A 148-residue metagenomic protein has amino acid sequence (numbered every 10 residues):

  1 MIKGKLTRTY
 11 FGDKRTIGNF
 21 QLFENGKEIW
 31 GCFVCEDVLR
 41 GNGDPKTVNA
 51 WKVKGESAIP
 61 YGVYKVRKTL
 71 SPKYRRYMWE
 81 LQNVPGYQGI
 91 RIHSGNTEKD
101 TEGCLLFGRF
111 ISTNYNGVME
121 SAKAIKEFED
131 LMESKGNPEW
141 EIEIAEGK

Functional and structural regions predicted by a protein language model:
M1-W140, A145-K148: Cell wall/extracellular polymer interaction/catalysis modules
